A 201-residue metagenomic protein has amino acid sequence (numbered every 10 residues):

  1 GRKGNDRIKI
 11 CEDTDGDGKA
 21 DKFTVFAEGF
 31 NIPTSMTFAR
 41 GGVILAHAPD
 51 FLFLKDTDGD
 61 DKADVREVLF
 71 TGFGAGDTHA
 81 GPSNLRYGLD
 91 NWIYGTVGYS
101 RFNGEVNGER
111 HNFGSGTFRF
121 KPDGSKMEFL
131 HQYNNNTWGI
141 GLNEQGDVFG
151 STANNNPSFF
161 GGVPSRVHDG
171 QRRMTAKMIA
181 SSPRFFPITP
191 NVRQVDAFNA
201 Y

Functional and structural regions predicted by a protein language model:
G1-Y201: Beta-propeller domains with acidic blade repeats across secreted/periplasmic ectodomains and cytosolic WD/CNH propellers
